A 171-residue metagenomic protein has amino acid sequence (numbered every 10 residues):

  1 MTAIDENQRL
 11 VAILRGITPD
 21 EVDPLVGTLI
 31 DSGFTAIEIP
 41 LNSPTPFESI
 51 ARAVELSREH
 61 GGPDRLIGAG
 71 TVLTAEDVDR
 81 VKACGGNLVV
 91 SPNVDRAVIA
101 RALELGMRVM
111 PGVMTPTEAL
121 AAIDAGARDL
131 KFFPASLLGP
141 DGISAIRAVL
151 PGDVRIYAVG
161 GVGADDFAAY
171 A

Functional and structural regions predicted by a protein language model:
M1-N87, V94, E104, A164-D165: Conserved N-terminal beta1-alpha1 strand-loop-helix module at the mouth
P24, T74-C84, T117-A125, R147-A148 (+1 more regions): Catalytic cores of alpha/beta
D31-G33, P111, P116-L130: N-terminal/domain-start segments enriched in small and hydrophobic, helix-friendly residues, covering either
G33, G85, N93, G106 (+3 more regions): Conserved functional loop/turn residues at catalytic and ligand-binding sites
E38, G68, V90, M110 (+1 more regions): Conserved beta-strand positions in the central sheet of alpha/beta enzyme cores
A53, V98, A102, E118: Aromatic/hydrophobic pocket-lining residues that form π-stacking "cages" and hydrophobic walls in ligand
D95-R96, R128-A171: Active-site/ligand-binding-proximal alpha/beta "capping" segment
R101-R108, A122-A125, S144-V149: Active-site-proximal loop->helix
